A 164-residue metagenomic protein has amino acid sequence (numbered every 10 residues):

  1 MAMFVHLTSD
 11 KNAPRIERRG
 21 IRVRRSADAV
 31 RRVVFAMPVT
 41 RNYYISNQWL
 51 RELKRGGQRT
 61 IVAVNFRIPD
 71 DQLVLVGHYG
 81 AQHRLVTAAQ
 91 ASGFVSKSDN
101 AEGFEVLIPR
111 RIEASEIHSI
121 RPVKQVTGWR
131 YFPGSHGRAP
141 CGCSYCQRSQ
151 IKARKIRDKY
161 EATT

Functional and structural regions predicted by a protein language model:
M1-F35, Q48-R51: ADP-ribose/NAD+-binding catalytic cleft of ART/PARP-like enzymes
V30-R32, R41-T164: Conserved NAD+-utilizing ADP-ribose enzyme module
P38: Active-site flanking residues adjacent to catalytic metal/cofactor-binding acidic residues
